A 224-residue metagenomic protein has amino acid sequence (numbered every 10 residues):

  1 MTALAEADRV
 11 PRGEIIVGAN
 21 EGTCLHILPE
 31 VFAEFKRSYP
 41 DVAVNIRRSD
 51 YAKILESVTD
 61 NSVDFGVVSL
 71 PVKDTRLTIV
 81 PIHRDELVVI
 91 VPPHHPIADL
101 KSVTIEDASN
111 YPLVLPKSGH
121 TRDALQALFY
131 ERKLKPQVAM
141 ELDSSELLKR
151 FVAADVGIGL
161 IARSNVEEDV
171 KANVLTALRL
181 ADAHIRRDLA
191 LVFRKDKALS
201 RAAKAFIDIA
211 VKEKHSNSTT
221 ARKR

Functional and structural regions predicted by a protein language model:
M1-I16, L25, K36-R37, V72-V80 (+3 more regions): Short helix-loop hinge/linker segments at domain boundaries
R9, D74-L87, V91-L113: Flexible hinge/capping segments at coil-to-helix
R12-T75, L142: Central regulatory/effector-binding core of bacterial HTH transcription factors
E14-G18, G66, I90, V114 (+2 more regions): Short, well-ordered beta-strand segments
T23, I27, T176-T219: A late-sequence structural motif
D50-V63, V68-S69, H120-L178: Hydrophobic hinge/microswitch elements
T78-V88, R163, A172-R186: Short beta-strand->loop
P112-R132, L199-D208, K214-K223: Secondary-structure junction motif
